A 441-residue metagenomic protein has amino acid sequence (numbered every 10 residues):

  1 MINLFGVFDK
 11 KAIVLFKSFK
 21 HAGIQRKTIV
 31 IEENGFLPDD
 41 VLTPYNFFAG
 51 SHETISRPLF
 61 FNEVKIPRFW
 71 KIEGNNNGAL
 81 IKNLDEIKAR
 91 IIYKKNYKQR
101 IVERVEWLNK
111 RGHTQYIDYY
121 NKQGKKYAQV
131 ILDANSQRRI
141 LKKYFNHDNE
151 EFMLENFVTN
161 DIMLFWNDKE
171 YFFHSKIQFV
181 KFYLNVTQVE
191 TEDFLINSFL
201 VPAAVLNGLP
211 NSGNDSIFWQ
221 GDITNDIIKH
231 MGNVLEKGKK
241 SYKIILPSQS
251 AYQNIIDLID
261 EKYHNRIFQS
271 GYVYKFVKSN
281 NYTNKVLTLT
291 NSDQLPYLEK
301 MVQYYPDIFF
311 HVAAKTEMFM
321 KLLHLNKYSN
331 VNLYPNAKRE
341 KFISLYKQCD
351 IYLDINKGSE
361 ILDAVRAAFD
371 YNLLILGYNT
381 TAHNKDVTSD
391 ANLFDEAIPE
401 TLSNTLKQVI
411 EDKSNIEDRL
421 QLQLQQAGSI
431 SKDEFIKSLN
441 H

Functional and structural regions predicted by a protein language model:
H230-V234, G238-H264: A short, active-site helix/loop in glycosyltransferases that binds the activated sugar's phosphate group
R266-H324: Conserved catalytic-core segment of nucleotide-activated headgroup transferases in glycan assembly
M320-A337: Nucleotide-activated donor-binding/catalytic signature segment of Leloir-type glycosyltransferases, i.e., the conserved
S344-C349: Short alpha-helical donor nucleotide-sugar binding micro-motif in glycosyltransferases
L353-K357, N379: Short Ser/Thr-rich beta->loop micro-motif in glycosyltransferases that lines and helps position the nucleotide-sugar
L374-G377: Short hydrophobic beta-strand element within catalytic cores of glycosyltransferases and related nucleotide-activated
N384-Q408: Change "using UDP/GDP/dTDP sugars" to "using nucleotide sugars
I410-H441: A charged, aromatic-enriched C-terminal amphipathic alpha-helix characteristic of glycosyltransferases across folds
